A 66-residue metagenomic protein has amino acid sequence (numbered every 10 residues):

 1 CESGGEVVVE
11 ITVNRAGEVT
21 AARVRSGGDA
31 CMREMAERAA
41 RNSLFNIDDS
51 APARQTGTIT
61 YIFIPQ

Functional and structural regions predicted by a protein language model:
C1-G28, A40: Short tight loops/turns at secondary-structure junctions
E37-Q66: Short, positively biased Gly/Pro-containing turn/loop motifs at secondary-structure boundaries
